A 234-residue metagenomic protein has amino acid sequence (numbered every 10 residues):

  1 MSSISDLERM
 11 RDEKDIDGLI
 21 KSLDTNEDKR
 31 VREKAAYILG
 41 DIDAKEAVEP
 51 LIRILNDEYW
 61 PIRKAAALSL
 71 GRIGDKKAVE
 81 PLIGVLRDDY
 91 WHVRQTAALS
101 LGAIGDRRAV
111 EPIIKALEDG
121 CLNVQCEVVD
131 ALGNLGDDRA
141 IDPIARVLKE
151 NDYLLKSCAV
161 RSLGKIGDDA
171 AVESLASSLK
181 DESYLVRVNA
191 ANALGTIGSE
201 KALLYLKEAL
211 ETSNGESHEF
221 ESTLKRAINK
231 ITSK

Functional and structural regions predicted by a protein language model:
S3, A35, A66, A97 (+5 more regions): Conserved hydrophobic register position within alpha-solenoid helical repeats
M10-L23, A44-N56, D75-R87, D106-E118 (+4 more regions): Amphipathic alpha-helical scaffolding segments comprising HEAT/armadillo-like alpha-solenoid repeats
E27-D28, E58-Y59, D89-Y90, G120-C121 (+3 more regions): Short inter-helical turns and helix N-cap capping residues of alpha-solenoid HEAT/ARM repeat scaffolds
R53, D57-A103, D119-D130: A generic tandem-repeat structural signature
L122, D130, Y153-R161, D169: Alpha-helical adaptor scaffolds
V188-K234: Leucine-rich solenoid repeat scaffolds
